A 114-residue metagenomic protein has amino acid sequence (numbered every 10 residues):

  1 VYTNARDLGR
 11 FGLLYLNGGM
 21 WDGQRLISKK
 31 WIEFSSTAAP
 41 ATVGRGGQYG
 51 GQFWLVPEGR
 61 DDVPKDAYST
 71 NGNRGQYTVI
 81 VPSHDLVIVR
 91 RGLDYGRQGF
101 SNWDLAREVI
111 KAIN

Functional and structural regions predicted by a protein language model:
V1-M20, Q76-G92: Active-site-proximal alpha-helical segments within enzyme catalytic domains
Y2-T3, R25-I32: A solvent-exposed, acidic/Ser-Thr-rich amphipathic alpha-helical stretch
G9-L16, I32-S36, W54, D66 (+1 more regions): Non-transmembrane alpha-helical segments in soluble domains of secreted/periplasmic/extracellular proteins
G19-I27, V43-G44, Q98-G99: Structural helix-adjacent loops and short alpha-helical linkers that scaffold large soluble proteins
S36-V87: Active-site Gly/Thr loop motif
T70-N114: Structured C-terminal helix/loop/strand segments within mature extracytoplasmic catalytic/sensor domains
